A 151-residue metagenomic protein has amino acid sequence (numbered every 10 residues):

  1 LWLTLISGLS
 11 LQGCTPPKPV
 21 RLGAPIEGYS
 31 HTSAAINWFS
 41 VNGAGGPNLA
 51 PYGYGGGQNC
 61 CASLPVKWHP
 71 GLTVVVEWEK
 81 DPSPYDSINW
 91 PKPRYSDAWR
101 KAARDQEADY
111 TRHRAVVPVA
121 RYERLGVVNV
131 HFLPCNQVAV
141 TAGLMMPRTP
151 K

Functional and structural regions predicted by a protein language model:
L1-W2: Bacterial N-terminal signal peptides that target proteins for export
L5-S7: Hydrophobic helical h-region of N-terminal Sec-dependent signal peptides in bacterial secretory/periplasmic proteins
S10-G13: C-terminal motif of bacterial Sec signal peptides marking the signal peptidase cleavage site
T15-P17: Bacterial signal peptide processing site
R21-P25: Short coil/turn motif common to extracellular beta-sandwich-like domains
I26-A34: Structural motif
F39-Y85: Tryptophan-paired
W78-K151: Beta-strand-rich cores of mature extracytoplasmic or soluble domains
